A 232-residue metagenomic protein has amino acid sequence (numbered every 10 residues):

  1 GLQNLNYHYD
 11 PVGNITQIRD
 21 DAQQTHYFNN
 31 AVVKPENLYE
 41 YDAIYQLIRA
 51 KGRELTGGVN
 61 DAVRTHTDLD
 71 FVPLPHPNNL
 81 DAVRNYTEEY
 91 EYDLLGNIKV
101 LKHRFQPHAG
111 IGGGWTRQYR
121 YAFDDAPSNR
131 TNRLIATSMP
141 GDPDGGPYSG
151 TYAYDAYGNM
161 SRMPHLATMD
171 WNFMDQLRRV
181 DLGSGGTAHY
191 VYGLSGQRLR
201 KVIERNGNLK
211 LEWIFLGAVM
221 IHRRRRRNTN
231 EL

Functional and structural regions predicted by a protein language model:
G1, I15-I18, L47-R53, D81 (+5 more regions): Beta-strand-dense domains in secreted/periplasmic systems and polymorphic toxin scaffolds
L2-Q3, V33-P35, R84-Y86, G146-Y148 (+2 more regions): Short, small/polar residue-rich loop motifs at catalytic or cofactor-binding pockets
H8-D21, Y121-A167, L209-L232: Short, ordered secondary-structure scaffold segments
D21-V32, Q106-G113: Short, conserved, GDST-rich strand-edge loop motifs in beta-rich repeat architectures
L47-N78, A153-V191: Surface-exposed extracellular loop regions of Gram-negative outer-membrane beta-barrel proteins
A62-V83, I135-S149: Surface-exposed acidic, glycine/proline-enriched linker/cap segments that occur as 15-30-residue helix-coil
L94, V100-N129, D170-L232: Short secondary-structure transition motifs
